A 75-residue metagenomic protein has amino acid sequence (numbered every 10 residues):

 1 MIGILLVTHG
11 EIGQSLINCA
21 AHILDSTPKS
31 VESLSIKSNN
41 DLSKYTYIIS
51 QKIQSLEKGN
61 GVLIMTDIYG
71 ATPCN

Functional and structural regions predicted by a protein language model:
I2-N75: N-terminal loops that bind phosphate or other acidic moieties and the adjacent beta-alpha structural core
